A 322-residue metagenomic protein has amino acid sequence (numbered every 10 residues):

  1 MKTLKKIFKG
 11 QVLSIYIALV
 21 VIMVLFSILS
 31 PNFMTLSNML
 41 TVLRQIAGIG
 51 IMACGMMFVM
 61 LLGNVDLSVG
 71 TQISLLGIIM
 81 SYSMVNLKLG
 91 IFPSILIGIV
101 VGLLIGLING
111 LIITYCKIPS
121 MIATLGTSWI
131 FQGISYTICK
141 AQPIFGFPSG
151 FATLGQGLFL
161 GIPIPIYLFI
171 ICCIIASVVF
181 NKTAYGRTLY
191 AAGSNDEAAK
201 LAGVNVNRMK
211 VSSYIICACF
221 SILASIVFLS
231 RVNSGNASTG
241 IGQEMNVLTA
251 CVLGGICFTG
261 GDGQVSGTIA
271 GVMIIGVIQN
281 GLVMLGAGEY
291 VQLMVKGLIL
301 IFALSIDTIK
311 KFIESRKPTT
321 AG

Functional and structural regions predicted by a protein language model:
M1-I22, L201-R208, L282-G322: Cytosolic-side transmembrane-helix boundaries in multi-pass membrane proteins
K2-I7, V65, N86, L103-I144 (+6 more regions): Short loop segments and helix-boundary regions at transmembrane helix junctions of multi-pass inner-membrane proteins
I15-S27, G55-M57, S128-G133, L168-V179 (+4 more regions): Hydrophobic core segments of alpha-helical transmembrane domains in multi-pass membrane transport and ion-translocation
I22-L87, I112-K117, C251-V265, L298: Single transmembrane alpha-helix segments in multi-pass membrane proteins
P31-T41, S135-I138, F180, G186 (+2 more regions): Inter-helical junctions in multi-pass inner-membrane proteins, predominant in energy-converting antiporter-like
L89-I95, L104-N109, I113, L160-G235: Helix-loop-helix "hairpin" substructures at the membrane interface of multi-pass membrane proteins
C116, S120-K182, M209-S212, R231-G240 (+2 more regions): Transmembrane helix-bundle core of multi-pass membrane transporters and related energy-transducing complexes
S221, R231, G235-G297: Transmembrane alpha-helical segments in multi-pass inner-membrane proteins
